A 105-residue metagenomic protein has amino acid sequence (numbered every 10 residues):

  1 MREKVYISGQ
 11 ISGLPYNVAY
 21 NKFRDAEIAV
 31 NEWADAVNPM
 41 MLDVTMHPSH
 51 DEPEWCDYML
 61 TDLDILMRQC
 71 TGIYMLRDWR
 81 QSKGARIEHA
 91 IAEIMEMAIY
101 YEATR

Functional and structural regions predicted by a protein language model:
M1-R105: Conserved catalytic or regulatory cores that recognize and/or transform ribose-phosphate-containing ligands
